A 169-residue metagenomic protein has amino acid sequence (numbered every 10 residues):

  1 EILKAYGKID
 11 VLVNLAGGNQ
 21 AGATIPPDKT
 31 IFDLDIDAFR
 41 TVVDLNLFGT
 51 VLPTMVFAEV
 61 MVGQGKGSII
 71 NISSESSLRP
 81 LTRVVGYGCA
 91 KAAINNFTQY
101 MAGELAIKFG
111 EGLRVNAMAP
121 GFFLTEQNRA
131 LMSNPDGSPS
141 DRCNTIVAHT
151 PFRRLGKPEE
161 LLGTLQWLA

Functional and structural regions predicted by a protein language model:
D10, G18, F32-V51, K66 (+4 more regions): Catalytic Tyr-X3-Lys loop
N19-R40, G63, R83-G86, R129: Conserved mid-core segment of classical short-chain dehydrogenase/reductases
P26-K29, K108-F109, F122-H149: A glycine/serine/threonine-rich, flexible loop-to-helix segment that serves as the NAD(P) cofactor-binding "lid"
T41-G63, A102-I107: Amphipathic alpha-helical dimer-interface segment in Rossmann-like NAD(P)H-dependent oxidoreductases
G49, P80, V84-A93, L162: The catalytic Tyr-X3-Lys active-site helix of short-chain dehydrogenase/reductase
T54, A90, T98: Active-site helix of classical SDR
S74: Residue(s) in the substrate-gating loop at a strand-loop-helix junction that position the organic substrate next
A117, P139-A169: C-terminal helical subdomain
